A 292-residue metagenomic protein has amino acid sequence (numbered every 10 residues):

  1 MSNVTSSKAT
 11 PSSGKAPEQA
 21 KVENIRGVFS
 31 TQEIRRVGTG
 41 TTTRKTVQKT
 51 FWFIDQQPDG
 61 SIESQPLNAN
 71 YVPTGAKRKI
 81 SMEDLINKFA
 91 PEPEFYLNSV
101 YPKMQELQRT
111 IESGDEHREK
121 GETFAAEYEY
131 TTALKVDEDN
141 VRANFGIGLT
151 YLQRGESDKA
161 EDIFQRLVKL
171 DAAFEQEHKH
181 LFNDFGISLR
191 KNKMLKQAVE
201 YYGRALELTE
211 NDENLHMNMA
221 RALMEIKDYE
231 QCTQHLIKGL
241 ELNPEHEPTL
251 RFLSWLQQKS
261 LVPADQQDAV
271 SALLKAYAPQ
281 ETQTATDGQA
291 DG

Functional and structural regions predicted by a protein language model:
S2-T132, V136, K159-D162: Long, contiguous interaction/recruitment modules in multidomain scaffold/adaptor proteins
P11-A16, E138-E156, L236-K238: Generic detector of contiguous secondary-structure segments
G121-Y128, R154-R166, N192-R204, I226-K238 (+1 more regions): Structural signature of tandem alpha-helical TPR/SEL1-like repeats, specifically the intra-repeat loop/turn
V136, L170-F174, L208, L242 (+1 more regions): Structural marker of alpha-solenoid helical repeat scaffolds
R142-R221, E225: Alpha-helical adaptor scaffolds
T233, I237-G292: Terminal, low-structured helical/coil segments at or just beyond the last alpha-helical repeat
